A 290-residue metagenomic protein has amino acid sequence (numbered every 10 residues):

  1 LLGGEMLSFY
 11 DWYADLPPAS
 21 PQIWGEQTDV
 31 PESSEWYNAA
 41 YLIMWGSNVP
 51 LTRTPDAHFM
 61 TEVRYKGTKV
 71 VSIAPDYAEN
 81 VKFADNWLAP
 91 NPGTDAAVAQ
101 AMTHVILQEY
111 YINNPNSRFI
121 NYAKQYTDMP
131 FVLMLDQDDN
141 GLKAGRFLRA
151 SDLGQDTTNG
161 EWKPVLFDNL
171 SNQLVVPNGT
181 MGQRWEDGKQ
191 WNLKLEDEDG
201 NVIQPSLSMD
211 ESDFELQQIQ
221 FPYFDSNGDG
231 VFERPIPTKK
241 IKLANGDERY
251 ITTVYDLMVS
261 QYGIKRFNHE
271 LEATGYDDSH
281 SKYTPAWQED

Functional and structural regions predicted by a protein language model:
L1, E32-E35, D56, D76 (+4 more regions): General structural feature for long, well-ordered alpha-helical segments within catalytic domains of soluble enzymes
L1-Y37: Anionic-ligand anchoring segments at beta-strand to alpha-helix junctions in alpha/beta enzyme folds, i.e., glycine
L2-M6, G67-T68, I106-N113: A generic secondary-structure signal for well-formed alpha-helical elements
G4, E62-V70, M209-E211, I219 (+1 more regions): A short helix->loop->beta-strand "cap" motif at the edges of active sites that frequently abuts
M6-L7, A14-P18, Y77-V81, T94-V98: Short gly/pro/ser/thr-enriched loop/turn and capping motifs at secondary-structure boundaries
Y10, A74, N91: Residues at the C-termini of beta-strands that transition into short coil/loop
L16, V30-E79, W87: A conserved hydrophobic secondary-structure block that centers on an alpha-helix together with its immediately flanking
V81-K82, N86-D290: Long, well-ordered, tryptophan-enriched scaffold segments
